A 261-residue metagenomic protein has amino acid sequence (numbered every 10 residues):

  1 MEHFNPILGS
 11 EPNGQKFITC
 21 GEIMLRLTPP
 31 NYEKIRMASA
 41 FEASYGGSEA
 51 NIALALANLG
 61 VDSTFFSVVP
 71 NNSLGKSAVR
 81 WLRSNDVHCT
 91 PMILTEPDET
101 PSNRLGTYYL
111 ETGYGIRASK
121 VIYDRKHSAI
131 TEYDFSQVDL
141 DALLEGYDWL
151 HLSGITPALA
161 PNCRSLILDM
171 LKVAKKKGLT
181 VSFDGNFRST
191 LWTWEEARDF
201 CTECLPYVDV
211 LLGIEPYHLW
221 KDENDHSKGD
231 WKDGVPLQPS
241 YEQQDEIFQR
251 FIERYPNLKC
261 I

Functional and structural regions predicted by a protein language model:
M1-I35: Positively charged, low-complexity intrinsically disordered leader regions
R36-G46: Short pre-catalytic strand/loop immediately N-terminal to key active-site residues, enriched for Gly-Thr
N51-D62, S84: Alpha-helix C-terminal capping segments
D62, F66-G154: Conserved N-terminal subdomain of the carbohydrate kinase-like
K126, I155, N186-T190, P216-Y217: Active-site beta-loop-alpha junctions enriched in small/polar residues
L166-G178, F200-Y207: Catalytic-core regions built around general acid/base machinery
V173-T180, Y255-K259: A short helix->loop->beta-strand "cap" motif at the edges of active sites that frequently abuts
L191-I261: Conserved phosphate/ATP/ADP-binding segment of small-molecule kinases
